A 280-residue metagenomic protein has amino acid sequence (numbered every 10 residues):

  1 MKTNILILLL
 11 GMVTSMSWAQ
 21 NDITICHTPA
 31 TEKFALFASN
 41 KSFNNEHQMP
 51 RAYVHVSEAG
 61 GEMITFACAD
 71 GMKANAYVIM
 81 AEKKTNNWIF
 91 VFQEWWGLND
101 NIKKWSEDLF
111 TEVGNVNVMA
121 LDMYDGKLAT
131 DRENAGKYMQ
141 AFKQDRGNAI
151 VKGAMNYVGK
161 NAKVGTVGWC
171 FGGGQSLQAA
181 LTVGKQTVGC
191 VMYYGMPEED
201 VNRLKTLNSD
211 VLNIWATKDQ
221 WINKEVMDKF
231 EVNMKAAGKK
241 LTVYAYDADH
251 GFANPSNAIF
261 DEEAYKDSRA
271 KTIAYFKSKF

Functional and structural regions predicted by a protein language model:
D22-S57, E62-Y157: Serine-hydrolase catalytic machinery in alpha/beta-hydrolase-like enzymes
T28, K235-F280: C-terminal catalytic histidine-bearing segment of alpha/beta-hydrolase fold enzymes
W105, N223-N233: Short alpha-helix in the alpha/beta-hydrolase fold that links the catalytic acid
V158-W169: Alpha/beta-hydrolase fold nucleophile elbow
G168-G172, S176: Gly/Ala-rich beta-loop-alpha elbow adjacent to hydrolase catalytic centers
K185-M196: A conserved short beta-strand
L207, N213-W215: Short beta-strand/loop motif that positions the catalytic acidic residue of the alpha/beta-hydrolase fold
K218-I222: Acidic catalytic loop of the alpha/beta-hydrolase fold
